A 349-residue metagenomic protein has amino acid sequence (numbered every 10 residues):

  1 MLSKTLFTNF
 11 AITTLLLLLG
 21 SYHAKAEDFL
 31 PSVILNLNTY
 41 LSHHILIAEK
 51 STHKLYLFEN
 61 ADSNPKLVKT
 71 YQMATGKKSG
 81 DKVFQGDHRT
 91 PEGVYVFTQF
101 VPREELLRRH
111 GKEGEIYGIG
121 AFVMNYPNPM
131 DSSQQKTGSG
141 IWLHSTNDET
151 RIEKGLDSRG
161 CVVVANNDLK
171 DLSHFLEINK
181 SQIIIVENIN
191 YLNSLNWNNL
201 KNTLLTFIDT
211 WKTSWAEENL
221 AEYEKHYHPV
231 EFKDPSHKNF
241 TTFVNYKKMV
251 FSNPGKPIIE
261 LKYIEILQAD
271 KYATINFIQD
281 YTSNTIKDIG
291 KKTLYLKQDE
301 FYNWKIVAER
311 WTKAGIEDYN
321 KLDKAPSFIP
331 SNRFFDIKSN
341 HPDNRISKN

Functional and structural regions predicted by a protein language model:
M1-A11: Bacterial N-terminal signal peptides that target proteins for export
N9-G20: Bacterial N-terminal signal peptides
F29-W142, L322: Gly/Pro-biased beta-strand-loop elements
Q72-S79, L143-E149, D280-Y281, V307-Y319: Short, solvent-exposed aromatic-acidic interface loops
R89, E115, N245-T293: Surface-exposed, charged secondary-structure patches
R103-D209: Exported/periplasmic cell-wall-interacting domains
E217-D234: Short, well-ordered alpha-helical segments enriched in acidic and aromatic residues
I289-K348: Short beta-strand edge/turn micro-motifs at domain boundaries
